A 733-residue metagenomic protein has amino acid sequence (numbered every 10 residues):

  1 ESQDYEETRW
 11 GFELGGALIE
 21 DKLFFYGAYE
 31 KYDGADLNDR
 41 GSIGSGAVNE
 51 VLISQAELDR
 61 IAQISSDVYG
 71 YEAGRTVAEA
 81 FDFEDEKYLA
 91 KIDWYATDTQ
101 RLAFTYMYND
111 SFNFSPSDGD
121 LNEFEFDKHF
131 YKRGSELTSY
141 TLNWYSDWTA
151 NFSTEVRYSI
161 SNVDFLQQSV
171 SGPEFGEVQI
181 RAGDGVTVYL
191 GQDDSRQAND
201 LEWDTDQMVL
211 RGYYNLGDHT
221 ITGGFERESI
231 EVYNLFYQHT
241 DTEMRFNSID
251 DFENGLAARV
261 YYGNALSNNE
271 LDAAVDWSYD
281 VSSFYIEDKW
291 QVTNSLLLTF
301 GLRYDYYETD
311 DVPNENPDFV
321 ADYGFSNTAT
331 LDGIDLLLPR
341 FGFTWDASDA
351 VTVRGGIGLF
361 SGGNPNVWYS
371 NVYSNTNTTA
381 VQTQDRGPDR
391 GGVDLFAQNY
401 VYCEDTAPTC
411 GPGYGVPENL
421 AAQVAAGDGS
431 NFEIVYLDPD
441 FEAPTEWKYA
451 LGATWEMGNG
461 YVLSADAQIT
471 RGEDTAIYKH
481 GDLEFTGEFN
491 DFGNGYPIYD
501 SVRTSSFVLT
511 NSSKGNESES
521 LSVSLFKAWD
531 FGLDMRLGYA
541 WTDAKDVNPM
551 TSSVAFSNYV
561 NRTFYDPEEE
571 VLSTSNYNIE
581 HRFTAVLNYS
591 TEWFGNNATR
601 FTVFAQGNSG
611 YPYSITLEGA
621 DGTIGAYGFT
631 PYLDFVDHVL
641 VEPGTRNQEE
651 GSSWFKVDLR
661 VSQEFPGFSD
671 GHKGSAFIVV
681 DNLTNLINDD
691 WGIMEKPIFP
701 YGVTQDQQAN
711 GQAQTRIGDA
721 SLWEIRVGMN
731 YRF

Functional and structural regions predicted by a protein language model:
E1, G27-K31, F104-Y108, V156-N162 (+7 more regions): Transmembrane beta-barrel strands of outer-membrane/channel proteins
E1-K132, E136, N162-D164, G176-A182: Acidic, glycine-rich flexible loop segments
T8-F12, E86-A90, E136-L142, Y158 (+11 more regions): Hydrophobic, lipid-facing positions within transmembrane beta-strands of outer-membrane proteins
I19-K22, T99, A150-N151, Y214-T220 (+6 more regions): Short loop/turn motifs that connect adjacent beta-strands in outer-membrane beta-barrel proteins
E84, D98-E287, A321-F325, D482 (+3 more regions): Replace "related TpsB outer-membrane translocases also match" with "some related outer-membrane beta-barrels such as
V312-L338, G342-L509, V636, S652: Solvent-exposed loop/turn elements at secondary-structure boundaries
E456, G460, S464-P612: Gram-negative outer-membrane beta-barrel transporters
G460, F594-D637, G651-K656, S662-F733: C-terminal beta-signal and adjacent terminal beta-strands/loops of Gram-negative outer-membrane beta-barrel proteins
